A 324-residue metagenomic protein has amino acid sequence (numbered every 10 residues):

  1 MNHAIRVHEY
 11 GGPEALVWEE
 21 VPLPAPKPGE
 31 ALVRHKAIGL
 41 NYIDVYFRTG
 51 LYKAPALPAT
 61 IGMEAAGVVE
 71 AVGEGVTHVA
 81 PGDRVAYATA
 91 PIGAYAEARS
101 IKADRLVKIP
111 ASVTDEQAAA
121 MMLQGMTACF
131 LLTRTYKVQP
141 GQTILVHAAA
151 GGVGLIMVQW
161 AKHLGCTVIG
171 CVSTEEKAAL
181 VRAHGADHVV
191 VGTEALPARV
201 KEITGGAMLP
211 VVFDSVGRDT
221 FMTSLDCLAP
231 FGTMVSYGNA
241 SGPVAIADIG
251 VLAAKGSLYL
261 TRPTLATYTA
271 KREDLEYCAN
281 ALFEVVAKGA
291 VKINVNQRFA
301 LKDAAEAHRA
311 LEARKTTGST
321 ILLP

Functional and structural regions predicted by a protein language model:
P22-G39, L51-G93: Glycine-rich beta-strand-centered segment in the early N-terminal region that forms part of a ligand/cofactor-binding
V79-A80, V138, L228: Short, well-ordered loop/turn sites that connect or cap secondary structure elements
R84, T143, T167, G232-T233 (+1 more regions): Short glycine-centered segments of the SAM/dcSAM-binding site in methyltransferase folds
Y87-A150: NAD(P)H dinucleotide-binding glycine-rich loop of Rossmann-like/cofactor-binding domains, especially the beta1-alpha1
V146, K162-T220, K271-E273: Adenosine-nucleotide cofactor-binding segment
V153: Hydrophobic/small residue at the entry helix of a nucleotide-binding pocket
V172, D219-A290, P324: Glycine-rich phosphate-binding loop and adjacent beta-alpha segment of Rossmann(oid) nucleotide-cofactor-binding
R272-P324: C-terminal hydrophobic helical "lid"/dimerization subdomain of Rossmann-like NAD(P)H-dependent oxidoreductases
